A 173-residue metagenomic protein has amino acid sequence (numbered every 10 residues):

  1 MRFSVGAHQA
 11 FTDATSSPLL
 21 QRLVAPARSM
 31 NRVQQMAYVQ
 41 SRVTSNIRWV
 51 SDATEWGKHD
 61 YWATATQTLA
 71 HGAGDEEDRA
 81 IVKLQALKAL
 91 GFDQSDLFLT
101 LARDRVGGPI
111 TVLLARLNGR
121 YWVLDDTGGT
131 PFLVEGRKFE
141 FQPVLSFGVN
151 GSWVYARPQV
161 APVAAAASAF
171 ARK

Functional and structural regions predicted by a protein language model:
M1-K173: A structural boundary/capping signal
